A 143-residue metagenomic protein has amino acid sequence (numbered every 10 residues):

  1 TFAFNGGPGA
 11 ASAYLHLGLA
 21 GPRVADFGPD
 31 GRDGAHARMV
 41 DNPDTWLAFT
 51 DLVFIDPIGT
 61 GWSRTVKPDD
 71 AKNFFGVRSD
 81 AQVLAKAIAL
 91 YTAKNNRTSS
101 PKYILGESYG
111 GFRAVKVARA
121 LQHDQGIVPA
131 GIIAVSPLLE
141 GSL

Functional and structural regions predicted by a protein language model:
T1-N73: N-terminal cap/lid subdomain of alpha/beta-hydrolase-fold enzymes
N5, L105, I133-S136: Alpha/beta-hydrolase-fold catalytic nucleophile elbow
A48-D51, S99-P101, V128-A130: Loop/turn elements at helix/coil->beta-strand transitions in domains of secreted/extracellular proteins
P57, A130-L143: Active-site nucleophile loop of the alpha/beta-hydrolase fold
N73-A85, Y109-A114: Phosphate/oxyanion-binding active-site loops and adjacent basic polyanion-contact surfaces
L90, K94, A120-D124: Active-site catalytic microenvironments for nucleophilic, acid-base chemistry
N96-Y109: Alpha/beta-hydrolase fold nucleophile elbow
G111-H123, I132: Short glycine-enriched nucleophile-adjacent loop and the immediately C-terminal alpha-helix near the catalytic center
